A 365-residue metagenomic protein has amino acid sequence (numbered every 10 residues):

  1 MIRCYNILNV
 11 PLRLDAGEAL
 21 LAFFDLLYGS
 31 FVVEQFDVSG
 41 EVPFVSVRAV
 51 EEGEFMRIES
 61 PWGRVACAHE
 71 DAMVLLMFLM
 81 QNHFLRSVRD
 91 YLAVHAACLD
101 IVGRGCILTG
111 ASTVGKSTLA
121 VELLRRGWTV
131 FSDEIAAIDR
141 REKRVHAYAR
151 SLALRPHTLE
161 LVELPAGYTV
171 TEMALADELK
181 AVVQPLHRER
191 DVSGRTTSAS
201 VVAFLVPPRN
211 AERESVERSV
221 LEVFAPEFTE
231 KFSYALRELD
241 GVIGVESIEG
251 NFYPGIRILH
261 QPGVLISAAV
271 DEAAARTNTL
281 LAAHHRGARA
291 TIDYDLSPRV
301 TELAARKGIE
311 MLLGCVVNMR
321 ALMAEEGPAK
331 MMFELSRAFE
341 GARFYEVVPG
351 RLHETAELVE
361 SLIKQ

Functional and structural regions predicted by a protein language model:
M1-E52: Non-cleavable N-terminal signal-anchor transmembrane helices
I2-F24, A97-G110, R125-K231, A235-I243 (+1 more regions): Glycine-rich, often acidic-flanked micro-motifs that create phosphate/phosphodiester-binding or positioning elements
V38-H83: Charged, amphipathic alpha-helical linker segments immediately N-terminal to NTP-binding catalytic cores
R86-I101: Pre-Walker A adenine-sensing motif
T113: Glycine-rich NAD(P) Rossmann-fold beta1-alpha1 loop
K116: Conserved lysine of the Walker
L119-A120: Post-Walker A alpha-helix
